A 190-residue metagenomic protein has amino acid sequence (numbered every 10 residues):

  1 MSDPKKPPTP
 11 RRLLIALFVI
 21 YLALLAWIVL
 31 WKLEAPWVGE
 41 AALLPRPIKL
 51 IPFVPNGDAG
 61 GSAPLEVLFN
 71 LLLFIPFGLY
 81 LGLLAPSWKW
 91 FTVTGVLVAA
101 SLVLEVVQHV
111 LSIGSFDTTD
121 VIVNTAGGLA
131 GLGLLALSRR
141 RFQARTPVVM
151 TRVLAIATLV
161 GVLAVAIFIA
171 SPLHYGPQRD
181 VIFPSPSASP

Functional and structural regions predicted by a protein language model:
M1-L111, A136-P190: Bulky hydrophobic segments
S112-R139: Alpha-helical transmembrane segments that form the membrane-embedded catalytic/substrate-binding core of multi-pass
